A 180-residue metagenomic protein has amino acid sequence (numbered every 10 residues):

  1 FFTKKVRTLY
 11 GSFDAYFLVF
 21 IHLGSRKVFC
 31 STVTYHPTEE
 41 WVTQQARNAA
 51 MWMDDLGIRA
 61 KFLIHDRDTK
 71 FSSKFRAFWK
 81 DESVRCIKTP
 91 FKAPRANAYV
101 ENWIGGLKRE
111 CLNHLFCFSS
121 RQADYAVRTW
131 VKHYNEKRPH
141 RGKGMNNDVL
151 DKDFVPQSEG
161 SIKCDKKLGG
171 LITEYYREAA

Functional and structural regions predicted by a protein language model:
F1-A180: Charged DNA-binding/catalytic regions of mobile-element recombinases
